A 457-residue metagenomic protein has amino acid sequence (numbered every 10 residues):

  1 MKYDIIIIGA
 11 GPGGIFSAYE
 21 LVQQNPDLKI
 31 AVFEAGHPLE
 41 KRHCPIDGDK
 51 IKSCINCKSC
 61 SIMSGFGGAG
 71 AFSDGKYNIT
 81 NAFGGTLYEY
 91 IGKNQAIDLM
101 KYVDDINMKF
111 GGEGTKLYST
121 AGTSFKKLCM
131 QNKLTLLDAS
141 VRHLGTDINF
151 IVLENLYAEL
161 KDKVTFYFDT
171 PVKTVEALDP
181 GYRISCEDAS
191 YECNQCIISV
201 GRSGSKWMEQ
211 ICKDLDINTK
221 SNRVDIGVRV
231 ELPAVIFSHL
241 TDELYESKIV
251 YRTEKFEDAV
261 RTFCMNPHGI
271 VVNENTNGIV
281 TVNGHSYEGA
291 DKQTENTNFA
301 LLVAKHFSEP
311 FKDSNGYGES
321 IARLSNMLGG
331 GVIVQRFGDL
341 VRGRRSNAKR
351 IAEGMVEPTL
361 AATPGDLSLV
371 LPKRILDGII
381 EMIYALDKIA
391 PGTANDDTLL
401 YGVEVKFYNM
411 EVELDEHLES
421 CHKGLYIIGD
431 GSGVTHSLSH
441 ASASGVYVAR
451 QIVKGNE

Functional and structural regions predicted by a protein language model:
M1-N81, A121-T123, K127-E457: Residues forming the flavin
G65-T115: Dinucleotide-binding Rossmann-like beta1-alpha1 core, especially the glycine-rich loop that anchors the ADP
